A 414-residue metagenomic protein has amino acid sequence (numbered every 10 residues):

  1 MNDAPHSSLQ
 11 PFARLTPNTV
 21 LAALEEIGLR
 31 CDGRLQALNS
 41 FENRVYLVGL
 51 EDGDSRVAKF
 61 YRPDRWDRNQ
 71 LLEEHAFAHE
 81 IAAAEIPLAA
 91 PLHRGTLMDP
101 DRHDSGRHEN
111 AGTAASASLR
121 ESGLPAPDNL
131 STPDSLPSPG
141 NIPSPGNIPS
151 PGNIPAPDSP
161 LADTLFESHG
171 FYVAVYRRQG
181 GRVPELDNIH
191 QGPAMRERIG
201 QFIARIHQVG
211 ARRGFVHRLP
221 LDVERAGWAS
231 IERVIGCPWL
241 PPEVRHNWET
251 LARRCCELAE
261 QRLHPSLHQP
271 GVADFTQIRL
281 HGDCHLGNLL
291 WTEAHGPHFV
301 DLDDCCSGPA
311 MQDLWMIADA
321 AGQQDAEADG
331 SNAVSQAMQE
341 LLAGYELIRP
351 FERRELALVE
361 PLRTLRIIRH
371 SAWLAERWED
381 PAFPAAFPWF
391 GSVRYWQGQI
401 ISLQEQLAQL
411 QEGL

Functional and structural regions predicted by a protein language model:
M1-L29: Juxta-kinase regulatory segment immediately upstream of eukaryotic protein kinase catalytic domains
N2-S8, P238, A372-L414: ATP/Mg2+ or Mg2+-diphosphate-binding catalytic cores that bind nucleotide phosphates or diphosphates via glycine-rich
R30-Y46: ATP-binding glycine-rich phosphate-binding loop
E42-A58, E257-L314: Active-site acidic catalytic loop and adjacent metal/ATP-binding pocket of ATP-dependent phosphoryl transfer enzymes
L50-P133, P151-F215: ATP-binding pocket architecture of kinase catalytic cores
P63, V175-N188, R233-W239, H370-A386: A glycine-centered beta->alpha junction motif in the catalytic cores of kinase/phosphotransferase enzymes
A174, R218-Q269: Active-site catalytic-loop/activation-segment of kinase and kinase-like phosphoryl-transfer enzymes
M311-P350, T364-A382: Active-site activation/catalytic loop segments of kinase-like enzymes and analogous catalytic loops in related
